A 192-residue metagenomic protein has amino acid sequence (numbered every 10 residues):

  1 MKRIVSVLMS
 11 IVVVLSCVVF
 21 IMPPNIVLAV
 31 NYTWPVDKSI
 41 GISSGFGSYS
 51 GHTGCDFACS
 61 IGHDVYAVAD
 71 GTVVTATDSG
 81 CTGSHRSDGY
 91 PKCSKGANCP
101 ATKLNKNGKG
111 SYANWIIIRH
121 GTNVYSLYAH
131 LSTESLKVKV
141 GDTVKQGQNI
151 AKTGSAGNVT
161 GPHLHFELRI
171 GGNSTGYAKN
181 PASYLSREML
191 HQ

Functional and structural regions predicted by a protein language model:
M1-V7: Positively charged n-region of N-terminal signal peptides that target proteins for export
M9, V13-I21: Hydrophobic core
F20, P24-N114, Q146, S155 (+1 more regions): Surface-exposed, glycine-biased beta-strand/turn segments
L28-D37, P91-K103, G108, L136-Q148 (+1 more regions): Acidic, glycine-rich catalytic/binding loops that coordinate metals and/or anionic ligands
H52, H120, H130, H163-H165: Histidine-centered active-site/metal-ligand motif
C55, N114-I116, P162-F166, K179 (+1 more regions): Extracytoplasmic/periplasmic beta-strand context in beta-sandwich domains, especially the cupredoxin/COX2 CuA-binding
A58-G62, Y66-A67, A76, N114 (+2 more regions): Short histidine-centered loop motifs in beta-beta connectors
